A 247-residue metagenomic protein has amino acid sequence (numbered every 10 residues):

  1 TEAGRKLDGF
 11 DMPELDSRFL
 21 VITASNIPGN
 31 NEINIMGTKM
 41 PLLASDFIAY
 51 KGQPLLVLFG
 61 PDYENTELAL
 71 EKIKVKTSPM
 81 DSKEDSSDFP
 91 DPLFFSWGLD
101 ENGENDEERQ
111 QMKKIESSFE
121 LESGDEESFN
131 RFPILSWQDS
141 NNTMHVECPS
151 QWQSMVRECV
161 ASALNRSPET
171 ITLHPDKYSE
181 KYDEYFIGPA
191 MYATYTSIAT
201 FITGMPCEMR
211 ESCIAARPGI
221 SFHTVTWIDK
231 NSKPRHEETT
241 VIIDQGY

Functional and structural regions predicted by a protein language model:
T1-P92, Y192, I202-G204, G246: Flexible, low-hydrophobicity surface segments
E2, I27, S150-Q153, K177-K181 (+2 more regions): Acidic, glycine-rich active-site loops and adjacent beta-strand->loop/helix elements that engage anionic groups
T23-A24, E169-K177, M205-I214, R235-T240: Beta-strand segments within the central parallel beta-sheet cores of soluble alpha/beta enzyme folds
G37-T66, R131-P133, D183-N231: Glycine-rich and small/hydrophobic secondary-structure elements
N65-E84, M155, C213-Y247: Gly/Pro-rich active-site capping loops and adjacent beta-alpha segments that organize cofactor/substrate pockets
S82-F89, T172-T194, I242: FAD-binding core of FAD-dependent oxidoreductases, characterized by glycine-rich FAD pyrophosphate-binding loops
E108-L164: Conserved beta-alpha junction segments in alpha/beta enzyme cores
